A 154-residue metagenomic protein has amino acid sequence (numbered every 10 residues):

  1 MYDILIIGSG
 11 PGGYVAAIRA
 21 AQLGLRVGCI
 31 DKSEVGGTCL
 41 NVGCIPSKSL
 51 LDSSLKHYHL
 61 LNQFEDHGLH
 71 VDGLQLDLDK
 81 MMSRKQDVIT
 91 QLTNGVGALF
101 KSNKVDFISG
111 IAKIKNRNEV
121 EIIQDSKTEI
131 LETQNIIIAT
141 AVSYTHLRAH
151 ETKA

Functional and structural regions predicted by a protein language model:
M1-S9: Beta1/beta-strand and adjacent pyrophosphate-binding region of the FAD-binding site in flavoprotein oxidoreductases
Y2, I18-L25, I30-R148: Glycine-rich flavin
G13: N-terminal Rossmann-fold NAD(P) dinucleotide-binding loop
A149-A154: A short, hydrophobic C-terminal helix/tail in secreted or cell-surface proteins
